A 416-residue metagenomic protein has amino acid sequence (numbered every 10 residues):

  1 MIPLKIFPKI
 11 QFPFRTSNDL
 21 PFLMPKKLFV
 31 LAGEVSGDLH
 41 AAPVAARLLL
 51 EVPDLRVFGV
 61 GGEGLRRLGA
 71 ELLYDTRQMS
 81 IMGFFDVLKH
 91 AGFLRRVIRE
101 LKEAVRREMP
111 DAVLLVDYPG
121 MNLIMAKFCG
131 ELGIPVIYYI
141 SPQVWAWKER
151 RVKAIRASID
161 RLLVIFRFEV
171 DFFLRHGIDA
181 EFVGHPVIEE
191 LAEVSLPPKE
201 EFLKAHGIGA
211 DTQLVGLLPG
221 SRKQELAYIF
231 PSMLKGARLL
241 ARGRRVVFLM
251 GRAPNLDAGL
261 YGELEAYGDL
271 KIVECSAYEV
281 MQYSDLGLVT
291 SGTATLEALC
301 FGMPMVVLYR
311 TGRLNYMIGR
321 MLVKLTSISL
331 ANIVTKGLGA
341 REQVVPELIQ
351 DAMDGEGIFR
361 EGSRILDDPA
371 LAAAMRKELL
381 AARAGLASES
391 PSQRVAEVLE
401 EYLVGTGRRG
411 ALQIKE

Functional and structural regions predicted by a protein language model:
F7-F12, P21-E416: Nucleotide-activated sugar donor-binding and catalytic core shared by glycosyltransferases and related lipid-linked
